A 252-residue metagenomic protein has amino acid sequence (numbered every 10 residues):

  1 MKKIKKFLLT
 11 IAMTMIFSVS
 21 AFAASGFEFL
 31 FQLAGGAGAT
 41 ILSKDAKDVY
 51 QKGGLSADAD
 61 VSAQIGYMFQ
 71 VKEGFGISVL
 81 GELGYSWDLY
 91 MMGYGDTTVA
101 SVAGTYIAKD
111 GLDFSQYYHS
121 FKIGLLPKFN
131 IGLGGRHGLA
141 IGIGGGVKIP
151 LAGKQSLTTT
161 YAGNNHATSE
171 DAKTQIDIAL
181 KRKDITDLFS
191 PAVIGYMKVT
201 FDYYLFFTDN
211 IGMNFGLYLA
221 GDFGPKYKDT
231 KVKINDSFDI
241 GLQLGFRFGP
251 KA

Functional and structural regions predicted by a protein language model:
M1-F27, K251-A252: Cleavable N-terminal export/targeting peptides
A12, S62-G66, G124-N130, K198-D202 (+1 more regions): Outer-membrane beta-barrel architecture
A23-Q70, Y161-G163, D239, G245-A252: Short glycine/proline- and aromatic-enriched beta-strand/turn motifs that initiate or cap beta-hairpins
S25-F31, E73-V79, H119-F121, G135-I141 (+2 more regions): Outer-envelope beta-barrel architecture signal
F31-A39, V79-W87, L125-P127, I143-I149 (+3 more regions): Transmembrane beta-barrel strands of outer-membrane/channel proteins
G38-D58, S86-K122, K148-I194, K198 (+1 more regions): Extracellular/periplasm-exposed beta-strand and loop segments of Gram-negative cell-envelope proteins, dominated by
F69-E73, I131-G135, L151, L205-D209 (+1 more regions): Outer-membrane beta-barrel strand-turn architecture
F121-G132, A140-G142, V193-Y227: Extended amphipathic secondary-structure runs
